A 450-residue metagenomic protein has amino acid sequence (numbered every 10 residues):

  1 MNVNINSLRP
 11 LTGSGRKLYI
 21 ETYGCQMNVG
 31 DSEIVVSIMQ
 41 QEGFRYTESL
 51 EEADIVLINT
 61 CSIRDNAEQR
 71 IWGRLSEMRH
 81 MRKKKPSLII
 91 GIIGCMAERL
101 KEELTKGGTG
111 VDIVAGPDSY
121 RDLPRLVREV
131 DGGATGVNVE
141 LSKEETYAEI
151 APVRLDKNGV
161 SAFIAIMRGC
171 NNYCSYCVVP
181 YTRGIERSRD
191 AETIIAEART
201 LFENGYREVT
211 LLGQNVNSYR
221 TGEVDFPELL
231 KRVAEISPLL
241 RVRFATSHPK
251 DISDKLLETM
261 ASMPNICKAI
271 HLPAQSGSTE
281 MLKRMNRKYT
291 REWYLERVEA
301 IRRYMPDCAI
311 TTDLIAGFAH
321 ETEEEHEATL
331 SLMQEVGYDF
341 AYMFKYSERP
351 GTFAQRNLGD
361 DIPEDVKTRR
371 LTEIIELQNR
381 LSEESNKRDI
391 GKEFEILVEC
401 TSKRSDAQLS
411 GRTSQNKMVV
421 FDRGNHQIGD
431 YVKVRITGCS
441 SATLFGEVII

Functional and structural regions predicted by a protein language model:
M1-N217, K255, I270, E292-R303 (+4 more regions): Proteins enriched for Cys/Gly/acidic motifs involved in redox and nucleic-acid/cofactor modification
T22, T47, R284, A341 (+1 more regions): Thr-Gly-centered strand-to-loop micro-motif
I90-G94, R99, L104, E203-E324 (+1 more regions): Conserved SAM/AdoMet-binding glycine-rich loop
R121, N172, N217, T279-E280 (+2 more regions): Glycine-centered loop/turn positions within well-structured domains that cap or flank conserved ligand/cofactor-binding
R154-L155, E258-S262, A274, N386-R388 (+2 more regions): Replace "in large, NTP-powered and nucleic-acid-processing enzymes" with "in large, NTP-powered factors and other
D156-V160, C170-N172, I266, S276 (+5 more regions): Short flexible coil/turn linkers enriched for glycine and charged/polar residues that connect secondary-structure
C174, I194, L211, F244 (+7 more regions): Conserved, mostly hydrophobic/aromatic
A354-I450: Terminal RNA-binding accessory module
